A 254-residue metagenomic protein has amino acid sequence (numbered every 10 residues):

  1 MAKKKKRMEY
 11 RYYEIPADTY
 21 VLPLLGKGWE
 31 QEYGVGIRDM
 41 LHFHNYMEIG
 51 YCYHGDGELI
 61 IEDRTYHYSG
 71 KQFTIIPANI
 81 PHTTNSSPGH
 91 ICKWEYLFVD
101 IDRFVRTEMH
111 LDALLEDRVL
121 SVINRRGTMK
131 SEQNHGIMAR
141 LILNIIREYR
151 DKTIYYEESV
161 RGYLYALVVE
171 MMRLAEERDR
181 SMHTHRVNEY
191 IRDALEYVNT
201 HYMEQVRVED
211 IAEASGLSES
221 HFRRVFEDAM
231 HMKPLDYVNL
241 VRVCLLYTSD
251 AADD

Functional and structural regions predicted by a protein language model:
M1-F73, P88, D112-D117, R125-T128: Generic protein-terminus/edge-of-domain signal
N79-D102: Ligand-binding loop in jelly-roll beta-barrel domains
D100-D117: Conserved segment of winged-helix/HTH DNA-binding domains
D112-A166, E170, E196: Amphipathic alpha-helical segments enriched in hydrophobic/aromatic residues interleaved with Lys/Arg
I154-V160, T184-E189, M203: Cytosolic nucleotide-utilizing catalytic cores of signal-transduction proteins
E170-A175, Y197-V243, S249: Basic/polar phosphate-binding segments, predominantly the helix-turn-helix DNA-binding elements of transcriptional
R178-R180: Short, Lys/Arg-enriched N-terminal segment that forms or immediately precedes the first helix of a structured domain
D250-D254: A short, hydrophobic C-terminal helix/tail in secreted or cell-surface proteins
